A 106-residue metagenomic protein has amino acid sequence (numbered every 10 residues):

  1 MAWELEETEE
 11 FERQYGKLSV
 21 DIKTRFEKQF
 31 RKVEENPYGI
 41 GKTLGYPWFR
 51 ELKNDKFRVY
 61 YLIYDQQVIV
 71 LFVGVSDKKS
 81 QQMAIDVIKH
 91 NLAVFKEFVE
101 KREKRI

Functional and structural regions predicted by a protein language model:
A2-L5, G16, T24, F57 (+1 more regions): Enriched for short, Lys/Arg-rich terminal
E7-I40: N-terminal first-folded block
K28-K53, V99-I106: A short, surface-exposed loop/turn module that caps and links secondary-structure elements
